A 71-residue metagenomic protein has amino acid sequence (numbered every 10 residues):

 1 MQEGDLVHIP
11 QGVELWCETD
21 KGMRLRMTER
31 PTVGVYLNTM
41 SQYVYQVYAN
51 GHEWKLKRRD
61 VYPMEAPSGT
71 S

Functional and structural regions predicted by a protein language model:
Q2-P63: Basic/aromatic-rich interaction segments and small domains that mediate binding to polyanionic partners
S68-S71: Short acidic DE-rich linear segments
